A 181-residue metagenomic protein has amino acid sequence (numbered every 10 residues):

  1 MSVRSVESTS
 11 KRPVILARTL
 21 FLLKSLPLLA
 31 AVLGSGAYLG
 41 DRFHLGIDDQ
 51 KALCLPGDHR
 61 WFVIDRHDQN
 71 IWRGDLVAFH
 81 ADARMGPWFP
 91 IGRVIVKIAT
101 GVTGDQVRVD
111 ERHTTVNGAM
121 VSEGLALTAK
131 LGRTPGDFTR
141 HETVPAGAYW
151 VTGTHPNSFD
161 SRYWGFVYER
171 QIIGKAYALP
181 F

Functional and structural regions predicted by a protein language model:
M1-V94, T143, R162-F181: Protein maturation boundaries and topogenic segments
R60, W72-L76, D105, A148 (+1 more regions): Structural motif
W61-V63, A78, R108, T115 (+1 more regions): Hydrophobic beta-strand signal
H67, D82, R112, T154-H155: Short, surface-exposed secondary-structure boundary micro-motifs
P90-V121: Mid-length scaffold segments of soluble, non-membrane domains
N117-D137: PP2C/PPM family metal-dependent serine/threonine protein phosphatase catalytic domain, recognizing the conserved
F138-T139, V144-A146, W150-F166: Extracellular/periplasmic metallocenter environments
